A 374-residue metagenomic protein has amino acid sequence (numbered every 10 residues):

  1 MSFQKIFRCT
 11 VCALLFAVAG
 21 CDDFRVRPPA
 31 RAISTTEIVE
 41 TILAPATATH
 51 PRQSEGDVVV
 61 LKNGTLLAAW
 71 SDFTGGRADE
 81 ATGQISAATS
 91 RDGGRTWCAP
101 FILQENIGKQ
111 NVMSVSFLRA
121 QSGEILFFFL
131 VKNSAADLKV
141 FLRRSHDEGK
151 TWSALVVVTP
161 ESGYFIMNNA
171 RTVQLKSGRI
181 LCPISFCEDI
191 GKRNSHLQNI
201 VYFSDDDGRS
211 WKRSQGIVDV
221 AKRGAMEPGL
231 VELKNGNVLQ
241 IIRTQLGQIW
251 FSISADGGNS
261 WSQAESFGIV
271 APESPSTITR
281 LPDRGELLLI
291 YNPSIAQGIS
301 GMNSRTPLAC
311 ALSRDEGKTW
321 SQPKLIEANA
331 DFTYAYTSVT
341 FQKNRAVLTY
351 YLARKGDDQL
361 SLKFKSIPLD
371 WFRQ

Functional and structural regions predicted by a protein language model:
M1-T10: Bacterial N-terminal signal peptides that target proteins for export
C9-V18: Bacterial N-terminal signal peptides
C21-Q374: Asp-box/BNR beta-propeller blade signature and adjacent active/binding-site loops in extracellular glycan-interacting
